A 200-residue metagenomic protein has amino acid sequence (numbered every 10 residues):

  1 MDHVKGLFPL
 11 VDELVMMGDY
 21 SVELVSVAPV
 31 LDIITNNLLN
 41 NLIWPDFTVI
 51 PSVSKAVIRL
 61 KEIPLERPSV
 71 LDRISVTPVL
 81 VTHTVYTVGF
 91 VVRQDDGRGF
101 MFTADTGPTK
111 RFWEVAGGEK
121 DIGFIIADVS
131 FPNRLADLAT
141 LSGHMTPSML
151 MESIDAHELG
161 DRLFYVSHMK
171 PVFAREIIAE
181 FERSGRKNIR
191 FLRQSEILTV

Functional and structural regions predicted by a protein language model:
M1-H3, H83, H168: Histidine-centered divalent metal-coordination motifs
M1-M17: Di-metal (Zn2+ and/or Mg2+/Mn2+) metal-binding site signature of metallo-dependent hydrolases with the MBL/beta-CASP
V11-L14, L38, A116, H157: Active-site catalytic pocket residues across diverse enzymes, especially alpha/beta-hydrolases
D19-E23, R98-F100, R162-L163: Short active-site oxyanion
Y20, P29-L60: Active-site neighborhood of divalent metal-dependent phosphoester bond hydrolases
V22-V30, Y165-S167: Short internal beta-strands
R59-E114, E196-V200: Core dinuclear metal-dependent hydrolase active-site scaffold
T109-T199: Cap/insert and terminal regions of metallo-dependent hydrolase folds
